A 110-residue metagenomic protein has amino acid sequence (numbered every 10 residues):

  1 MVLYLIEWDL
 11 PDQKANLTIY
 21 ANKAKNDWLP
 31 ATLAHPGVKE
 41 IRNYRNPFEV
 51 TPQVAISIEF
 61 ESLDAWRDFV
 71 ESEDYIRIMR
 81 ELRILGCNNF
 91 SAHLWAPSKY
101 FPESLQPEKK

Functional and structural regions predicted by a protein language model:
V2-D9, R42-I76: Short, well-ordered beta-strand segments in beta-rich or mixed alpha/beta enzyme and ligand-binding folds
Q13-N16, D64-W66, Y100: Residue-level signal for secondary-structure boundary sites
K14-I41, D74-I78: Short amphipathic alpha-helical segments
L17, D68-V70, E103-Q106: Short, charged, solvent-exposed linker or helix-capping segments at domain edges/interfaces that act as flexible hinges
L33, V70-E71, R83: Alpha-helix boundary recognition
K39-A55, I78-K110: Glycine-rich beta-strand-turn "strand-cap" elements at beta-sheet edges
